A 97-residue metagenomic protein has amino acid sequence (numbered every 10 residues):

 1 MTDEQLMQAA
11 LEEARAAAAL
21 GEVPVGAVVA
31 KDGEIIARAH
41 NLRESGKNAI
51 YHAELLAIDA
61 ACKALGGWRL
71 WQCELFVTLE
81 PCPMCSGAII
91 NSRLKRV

Functional and structural regions predicted by a protein language model:
T2-L20: Short, basic/aromatic recognition patches
Q8, A37-V97: Zn2+-dependent cytidine deaminase-like catalytic core
A17, E22, I35, P83: Short glycine- and Lys/Arg-enriched binding-loop motifs that mark or flank ligand-binding interfaces
G21-V25, W71: Short, basic and Ser/Thr-rich N-terminal targeting/leader segments
V25-G33: Short beta-strand scaffold segments in enzyme catalytic cores
